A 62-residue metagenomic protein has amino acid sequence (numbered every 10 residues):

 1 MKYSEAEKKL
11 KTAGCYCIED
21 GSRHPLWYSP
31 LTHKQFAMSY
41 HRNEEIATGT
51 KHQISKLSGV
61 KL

Functional and structural regions predicted by a protein language model:
K2-D20, Y28-L62: Basic nucleic-acid-binding interfaces
